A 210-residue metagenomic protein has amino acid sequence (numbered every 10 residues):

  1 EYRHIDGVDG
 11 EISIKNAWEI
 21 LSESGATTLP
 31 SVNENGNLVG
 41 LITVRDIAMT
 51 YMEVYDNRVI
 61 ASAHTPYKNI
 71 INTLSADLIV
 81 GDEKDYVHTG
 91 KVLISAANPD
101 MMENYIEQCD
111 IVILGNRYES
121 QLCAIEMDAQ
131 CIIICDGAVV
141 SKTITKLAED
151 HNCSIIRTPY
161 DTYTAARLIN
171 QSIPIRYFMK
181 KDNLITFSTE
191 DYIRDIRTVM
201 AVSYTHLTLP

Functional and structural regions predicted by a protein language model:
E1-I20, V32-N33, L38, K68-I79 (+2 more regions): Bateman/CBS regulatory modules and CBS-like beta-alpha motifs in cytosolic regions of diverse proteins
E1-Y2, D9, A48-Y55, D136-V139 (+2 more regions): Long, compositionally biased, glycine/small-hydrophobic-enriched stretches that function as flexible linkers, tethers
S24-A26, V202-Y204: Short, small/polar residue-rich loop motifs at catalytic or cofactor-binding pockets
A26, L38-V54, Y160: Short beta->alpha transition motifs characteristic of CBS
D46, M52-I71: Extended, compositionally biased accessory segments flanking or bridging domains
I94-M179: Feature captures the catalytic cores and cofactor-binding loops of soluble hydro-lyases/lyases that act on carboxylate
T205-P210: Conserved small/polar residues in nucleotide/adenosyl-binding loops
